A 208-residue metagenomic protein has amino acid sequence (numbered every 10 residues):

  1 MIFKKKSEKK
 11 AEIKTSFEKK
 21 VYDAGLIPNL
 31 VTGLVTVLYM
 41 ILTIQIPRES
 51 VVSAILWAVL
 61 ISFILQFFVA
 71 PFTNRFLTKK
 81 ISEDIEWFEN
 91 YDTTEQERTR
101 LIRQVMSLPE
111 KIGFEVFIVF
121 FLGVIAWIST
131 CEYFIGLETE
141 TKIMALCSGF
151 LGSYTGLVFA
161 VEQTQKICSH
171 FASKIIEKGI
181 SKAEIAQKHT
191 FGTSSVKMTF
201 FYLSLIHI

Functional and structural regions predicted by a protein language model:
M1-F200: N-terminal sensory and localization modules of signal-transduction and trafficking proteins
I206-I208: Conserved small/polar residues in nucleotide/adenosyl-binding loops
